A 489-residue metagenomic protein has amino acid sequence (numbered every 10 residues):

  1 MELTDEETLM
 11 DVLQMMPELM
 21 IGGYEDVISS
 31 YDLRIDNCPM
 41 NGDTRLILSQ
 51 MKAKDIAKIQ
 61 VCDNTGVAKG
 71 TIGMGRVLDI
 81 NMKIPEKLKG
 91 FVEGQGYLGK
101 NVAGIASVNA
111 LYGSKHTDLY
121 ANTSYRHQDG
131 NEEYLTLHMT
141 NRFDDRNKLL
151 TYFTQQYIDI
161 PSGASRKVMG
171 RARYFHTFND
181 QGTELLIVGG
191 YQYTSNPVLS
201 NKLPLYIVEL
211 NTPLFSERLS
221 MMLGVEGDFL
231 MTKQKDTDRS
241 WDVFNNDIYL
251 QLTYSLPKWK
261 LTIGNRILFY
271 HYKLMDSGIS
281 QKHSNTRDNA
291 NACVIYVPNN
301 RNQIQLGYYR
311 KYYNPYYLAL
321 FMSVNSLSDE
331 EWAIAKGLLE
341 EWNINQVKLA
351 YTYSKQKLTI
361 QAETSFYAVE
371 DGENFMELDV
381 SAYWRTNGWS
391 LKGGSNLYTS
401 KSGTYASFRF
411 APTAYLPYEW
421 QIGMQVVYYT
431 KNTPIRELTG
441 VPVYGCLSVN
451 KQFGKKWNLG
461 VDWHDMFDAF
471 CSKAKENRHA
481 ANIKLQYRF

Functional and structural regions predicted by a protein language model:
L9-V12, L33-R34, L46-I47, I72-G94 (+1 more regions): N-terminal periplasmic accessory domains that precede and gate Gram-negative outer-membrane beta-barrel machines
M10-N41: Extracytoplasmic beta-strand/coil segments of soluble accessory domains associated with Gram-negative outer-membrane
C38-N64: Short acidic/polar hinge/loop motifs at secondary-structure boundaries that mediate gating or recognition
N81-G94, E133-L135, T140-R146, T154 (+6 more regions): Surface-exposed extracellular loop regions of Gram-negative outer-membrane beta-barrel proteins
Q95-K100, S114, Y125-D129, F143 (+14 more regions): Transmembrane beta-strands of outer-membrane beta-barrel pores
Q128-L205, W241, Y313, S323-D329 (+1 more regions): Flexible loop and strand-edge segments within Gram-negative outer membrane beta-barrel domains
S165-M169, Y174, K282-H283, N300-I304 (+3 more regions): Outer-membrane beta-barrel signature, preferentially recognizing the C-terminal barrel domain of Gram-negative
C293, A350, N477-F489: Outer-membrane beta-barrel "beta-signal"
